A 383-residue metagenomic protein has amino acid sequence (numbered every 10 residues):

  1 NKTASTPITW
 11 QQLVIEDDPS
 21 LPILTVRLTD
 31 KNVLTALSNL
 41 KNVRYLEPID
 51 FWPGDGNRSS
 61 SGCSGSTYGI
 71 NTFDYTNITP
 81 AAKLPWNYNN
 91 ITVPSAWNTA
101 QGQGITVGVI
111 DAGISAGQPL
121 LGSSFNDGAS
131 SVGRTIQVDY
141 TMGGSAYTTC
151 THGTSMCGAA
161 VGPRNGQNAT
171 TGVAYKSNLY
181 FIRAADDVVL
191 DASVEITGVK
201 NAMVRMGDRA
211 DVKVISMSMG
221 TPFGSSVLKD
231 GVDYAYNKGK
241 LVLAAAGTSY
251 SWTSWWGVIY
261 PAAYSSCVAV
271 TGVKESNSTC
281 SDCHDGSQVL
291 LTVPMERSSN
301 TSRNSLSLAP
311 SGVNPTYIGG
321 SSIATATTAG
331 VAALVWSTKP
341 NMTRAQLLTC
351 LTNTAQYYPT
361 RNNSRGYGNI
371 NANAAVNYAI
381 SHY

Functional and structural regions predicted by a protein language model:
A4-A81: Autoinhibitory propeptides
T35, P94, N98, T154-G158 (+8 more regions): Solvent-exposed, polar/charged alpha-helical surfaces in well-ordered, non-transmembrane soluble domains, broadly
P48-F51, V109-G113, A159-P163, K176-S177 (+9 more regions): Active-site-proximal beta-strand/loop segments in catalytic clefts of secreted hydrolases
Y75-V194, G198-V214, T301-G312, A324 (+1 more regions): Active-site core segment of subtilase-fold serine proteases
G102-Q103, A184-Y264, S276-T279, A309-T325 (+2 more regions): Substrate-binding/access-modulating region of protease and related hydrolase catalytic domains
D111, I259-N341, A345: Extracellular S/T/G-rich loop segment that most often corresponds to the catalytic His/Ser-adjacent loop
D208-S218, C267, S337-Y383: C-terminal subdomain of the subtilisin-like protease fold in secreted/lumenal serine endopeptidases
